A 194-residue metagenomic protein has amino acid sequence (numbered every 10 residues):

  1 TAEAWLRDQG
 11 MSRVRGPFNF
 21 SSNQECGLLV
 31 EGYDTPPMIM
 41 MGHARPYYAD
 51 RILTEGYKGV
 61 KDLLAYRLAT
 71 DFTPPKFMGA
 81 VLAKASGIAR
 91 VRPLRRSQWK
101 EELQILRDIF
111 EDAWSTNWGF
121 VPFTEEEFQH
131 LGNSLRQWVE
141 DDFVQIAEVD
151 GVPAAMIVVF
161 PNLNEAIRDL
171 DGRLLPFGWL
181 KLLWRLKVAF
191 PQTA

Functional and structural regions predicted by a protein language model:
T1-M41, W138, E148-L170, K187-T193: Conserved donor-binding loop and adjoining core beta-sheet/short helix segment in diverse acyl/aminoacyl transferases
E3-R90: Acyl-donor-binding surface of acyltransferase catalytic domains
P93-A194: A conserved beta-strand-loop-helix scaffold within acyl/acetyltransferase catalytic domains
